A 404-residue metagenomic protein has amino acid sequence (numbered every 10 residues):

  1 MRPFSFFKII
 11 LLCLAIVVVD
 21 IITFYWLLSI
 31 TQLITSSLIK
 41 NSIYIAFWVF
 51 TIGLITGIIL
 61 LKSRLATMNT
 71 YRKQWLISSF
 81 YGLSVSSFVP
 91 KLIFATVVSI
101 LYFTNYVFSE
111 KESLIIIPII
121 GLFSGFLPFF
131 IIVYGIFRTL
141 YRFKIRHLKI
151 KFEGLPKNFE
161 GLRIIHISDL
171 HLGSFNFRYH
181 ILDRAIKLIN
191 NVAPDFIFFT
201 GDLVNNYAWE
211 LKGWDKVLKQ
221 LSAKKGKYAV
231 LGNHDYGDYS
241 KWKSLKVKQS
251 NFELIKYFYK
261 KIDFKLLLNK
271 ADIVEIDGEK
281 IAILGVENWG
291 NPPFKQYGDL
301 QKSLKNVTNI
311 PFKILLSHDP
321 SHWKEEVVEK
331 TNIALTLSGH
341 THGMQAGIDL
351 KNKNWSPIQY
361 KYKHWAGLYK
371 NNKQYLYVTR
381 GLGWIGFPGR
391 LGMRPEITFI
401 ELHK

Functional and structural regions predicted by a protein language model:
M1-Y141: Non-catalytic terminal accessory segments
F4-I22, S29, L60-K73, I119 (+1 more regions): N-terminal active-site segment of His-dependent metallophosphoesterases
P156-K404: Soluble catalytic domains of enzymes that build or remodel membrane lipids, polysaccharides, and related
